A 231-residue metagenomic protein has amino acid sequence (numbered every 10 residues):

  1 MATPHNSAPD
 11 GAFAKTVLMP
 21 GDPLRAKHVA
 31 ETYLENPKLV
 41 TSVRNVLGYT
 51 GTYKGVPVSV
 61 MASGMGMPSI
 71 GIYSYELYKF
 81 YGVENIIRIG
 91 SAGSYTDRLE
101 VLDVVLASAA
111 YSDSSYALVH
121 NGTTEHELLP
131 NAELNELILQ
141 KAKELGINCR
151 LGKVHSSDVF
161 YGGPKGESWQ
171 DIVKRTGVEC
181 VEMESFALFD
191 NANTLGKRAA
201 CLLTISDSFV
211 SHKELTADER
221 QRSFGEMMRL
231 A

Functional and structural regions predicted by a protein language model:
M1-L128, A132-E136: Metabolite-binding pocket within alpha/beta catalytic cores that recognizes anionic/polar moieties
P23, G93, H155-F160, A187 (+2 more regions): Glycine-rich beta-alpha junction loops
K79, T194, L202, E214-L215 (+1 more regions): Expand to "…catalyze enediolate/carbanion chemistry for C-C bond making/breaking, isomerization, decarboxylation
E125-R175: Active-site rim beta-loop-alpha module in soluble metabolic enzymes
K165-D207: A C-terminal functional module that forms or caps the active site or interfaces directly with catalytic machinery
F209-A231: His/Asp/Glu-rich mid-to-C-terminal helical/loop segments that flank catalytic regions of hydrolases
